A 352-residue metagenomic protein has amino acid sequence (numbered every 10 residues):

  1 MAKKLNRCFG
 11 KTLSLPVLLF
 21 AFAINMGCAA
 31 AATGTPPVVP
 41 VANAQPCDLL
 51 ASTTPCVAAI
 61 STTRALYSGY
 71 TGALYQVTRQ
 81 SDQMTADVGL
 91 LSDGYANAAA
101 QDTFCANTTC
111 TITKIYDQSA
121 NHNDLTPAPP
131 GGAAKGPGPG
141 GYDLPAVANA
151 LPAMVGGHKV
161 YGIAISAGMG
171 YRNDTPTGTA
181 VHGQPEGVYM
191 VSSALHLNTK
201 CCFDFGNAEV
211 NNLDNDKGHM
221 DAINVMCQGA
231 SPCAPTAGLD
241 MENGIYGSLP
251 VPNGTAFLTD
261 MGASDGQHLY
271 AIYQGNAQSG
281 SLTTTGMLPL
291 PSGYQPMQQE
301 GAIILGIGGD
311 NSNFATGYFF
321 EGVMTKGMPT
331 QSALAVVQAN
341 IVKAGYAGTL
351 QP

Functional and structural regions predicted by a protein language model:
A2-P16: Bacterial N-terminal signal peptides that target proteins for export
S14-N25: Bacterial N-terminal signal peptides
G34-P139, Q338-P352: GGW-centered surface loops in extracellular recognition modules
T53, D117, V188-A194, D260 (+1 more regions): Short hydrophobic/aromatic patches on beta-strands that form ligand-binding or substrate-lining surfaces
I112, A120-G254, Q267, S279-S292 (+1 more regions): Extracellular glycan-recognition modules
T255-S264, Y270-Q274: Short tryptophan-centered beta-strand motifs in secreted/extracellular beta-sheet-rich domains of glycan-recognition
Q295-F319, M328: Extracellular glycan-interaction patches encoded by glycine-rich segments
